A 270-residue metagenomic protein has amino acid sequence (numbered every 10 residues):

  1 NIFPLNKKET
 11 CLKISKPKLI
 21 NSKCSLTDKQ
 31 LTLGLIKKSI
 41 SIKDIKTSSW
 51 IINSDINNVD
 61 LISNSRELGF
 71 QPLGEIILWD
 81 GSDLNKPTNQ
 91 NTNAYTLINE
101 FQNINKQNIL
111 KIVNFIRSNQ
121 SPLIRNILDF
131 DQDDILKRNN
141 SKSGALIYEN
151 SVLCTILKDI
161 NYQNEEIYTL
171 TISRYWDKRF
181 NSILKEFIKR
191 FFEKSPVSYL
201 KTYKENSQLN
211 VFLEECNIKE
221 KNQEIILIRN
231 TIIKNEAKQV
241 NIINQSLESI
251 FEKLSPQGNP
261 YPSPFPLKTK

Functional and structural regions predicted by a protein language model:
N1, R66-E165: Amide-forming acyltransferase catalytic core, primarily the GNAT-like/NAT-type and related acyltransferase folds
N1-G34, Y148-F180: Conserved donor-binding loop and adjoining core beta-sheet/short helix segment in diverse acyl/aminoacyl transferases
K7, S41-I45, N58, S63 (+6 more regions): Short, low-complexity cationic-aromatic patches
L12-I14, I36-I40, W50-I51, S65 (+5 more regions): Short, structured motif recognition centered on aromatic/hydrophobic residues
K18, I56-N58, K204-N206: Active-site-proximal loop/turn and secondary-structure-junction residues that shape catalytic pockets, frequently
C24-T32, D60, K111-F115, I127 (+5 more regions): ATP/nucleotide-binding catalytic cores
K43-D55, E193-K204: Conserved GNAT acetyl-CoA-binding A-motif
E67-N91, Y199-K270: Active-site/acyl-donor-binding loops of N-acyltransferases
